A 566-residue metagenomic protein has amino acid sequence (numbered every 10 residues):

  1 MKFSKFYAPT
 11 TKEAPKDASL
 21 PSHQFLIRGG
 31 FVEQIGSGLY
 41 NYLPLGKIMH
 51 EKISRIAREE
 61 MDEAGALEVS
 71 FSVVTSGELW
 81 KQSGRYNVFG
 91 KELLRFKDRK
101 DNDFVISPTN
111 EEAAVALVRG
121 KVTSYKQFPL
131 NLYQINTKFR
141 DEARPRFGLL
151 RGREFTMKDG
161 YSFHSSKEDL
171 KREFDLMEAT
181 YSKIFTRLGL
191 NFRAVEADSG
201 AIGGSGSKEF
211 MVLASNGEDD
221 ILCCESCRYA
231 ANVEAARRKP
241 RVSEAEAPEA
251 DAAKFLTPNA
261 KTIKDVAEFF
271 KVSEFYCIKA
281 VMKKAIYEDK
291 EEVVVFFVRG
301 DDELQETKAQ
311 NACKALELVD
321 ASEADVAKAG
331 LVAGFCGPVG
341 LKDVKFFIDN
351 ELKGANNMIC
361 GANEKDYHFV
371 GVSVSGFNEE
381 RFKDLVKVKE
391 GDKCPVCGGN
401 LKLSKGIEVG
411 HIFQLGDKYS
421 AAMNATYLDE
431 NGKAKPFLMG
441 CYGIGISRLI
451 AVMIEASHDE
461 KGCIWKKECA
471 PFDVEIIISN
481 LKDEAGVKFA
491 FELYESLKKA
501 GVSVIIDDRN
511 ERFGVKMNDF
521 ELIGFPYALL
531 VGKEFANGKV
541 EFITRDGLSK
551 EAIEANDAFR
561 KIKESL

Functional and structural regions predicted by a protein language model:
M1-L566: NTP/phosphate- and nucleic-acid-binding module
